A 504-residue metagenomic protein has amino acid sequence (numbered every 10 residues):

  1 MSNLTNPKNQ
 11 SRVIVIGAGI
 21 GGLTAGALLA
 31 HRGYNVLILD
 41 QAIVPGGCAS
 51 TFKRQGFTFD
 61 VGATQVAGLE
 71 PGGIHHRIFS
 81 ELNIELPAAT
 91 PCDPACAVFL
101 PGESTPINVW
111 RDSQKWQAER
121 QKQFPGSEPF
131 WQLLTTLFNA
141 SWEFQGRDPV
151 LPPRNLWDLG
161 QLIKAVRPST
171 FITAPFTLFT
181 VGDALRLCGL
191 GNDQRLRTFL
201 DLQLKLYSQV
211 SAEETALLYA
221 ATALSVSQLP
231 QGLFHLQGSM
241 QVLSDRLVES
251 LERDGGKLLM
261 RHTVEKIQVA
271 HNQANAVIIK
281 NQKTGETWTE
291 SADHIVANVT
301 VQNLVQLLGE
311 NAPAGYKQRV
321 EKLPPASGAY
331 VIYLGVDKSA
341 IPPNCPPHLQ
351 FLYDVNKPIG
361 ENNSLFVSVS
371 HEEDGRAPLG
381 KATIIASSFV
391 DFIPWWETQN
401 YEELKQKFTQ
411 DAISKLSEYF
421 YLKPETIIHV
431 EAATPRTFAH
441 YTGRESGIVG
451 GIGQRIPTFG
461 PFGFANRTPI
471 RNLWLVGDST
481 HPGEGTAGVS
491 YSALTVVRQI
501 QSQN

Functional and structural regions predicted by a protein language model:
L4-G146: N-terminal glycine-rich phosphate/pyrophosphate-binding loop and immediately adjacent elements
G17, S244, M260-H262: Short loop/edge segments at beta-strand edges and connector loops that shape dinucleotide/nucleotide cofactor-binding
A63, D478-Q501: A conserved FAD-binding loop/helix module that cradles the flavin
T135-D254, R444-I456: Active-site/ligand-binding neighborhood in enzyme catalytic cores
R195-V210, F366, L422-P482: A glycine-rich dinucleotide-binding beta-alpha-beta segment and adjacent secondary-structure elements that constitute
L236, T263-P378: Mid-domain catalytic core of redox enzymes that form a hydrophobic substrate pocket/lid adjacent to a catalytic redox
L251-V264: A conserved beta-strand/loop element that lines the FAD pocket in flavoprotein oxidoreductases
D337-A439: C-terminal segments that line or cap access tunnels to active or ligand-binding sites in enzymes and enzyme-associated
